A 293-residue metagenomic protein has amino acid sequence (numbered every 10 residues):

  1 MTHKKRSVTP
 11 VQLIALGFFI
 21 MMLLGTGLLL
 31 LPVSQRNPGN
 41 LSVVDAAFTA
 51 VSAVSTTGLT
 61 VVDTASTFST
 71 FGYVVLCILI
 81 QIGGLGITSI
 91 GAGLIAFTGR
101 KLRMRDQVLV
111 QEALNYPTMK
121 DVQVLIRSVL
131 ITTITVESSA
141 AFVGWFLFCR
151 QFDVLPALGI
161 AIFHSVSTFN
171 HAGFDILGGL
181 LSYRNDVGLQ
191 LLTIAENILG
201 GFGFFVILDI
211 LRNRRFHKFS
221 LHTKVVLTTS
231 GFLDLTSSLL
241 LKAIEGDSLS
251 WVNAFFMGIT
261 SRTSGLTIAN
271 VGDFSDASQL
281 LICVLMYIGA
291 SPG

Functional and structural regions predicted by a protein language model:
M1-G293: Membrane-proximal intracellular helices of multi-pass ion channels
